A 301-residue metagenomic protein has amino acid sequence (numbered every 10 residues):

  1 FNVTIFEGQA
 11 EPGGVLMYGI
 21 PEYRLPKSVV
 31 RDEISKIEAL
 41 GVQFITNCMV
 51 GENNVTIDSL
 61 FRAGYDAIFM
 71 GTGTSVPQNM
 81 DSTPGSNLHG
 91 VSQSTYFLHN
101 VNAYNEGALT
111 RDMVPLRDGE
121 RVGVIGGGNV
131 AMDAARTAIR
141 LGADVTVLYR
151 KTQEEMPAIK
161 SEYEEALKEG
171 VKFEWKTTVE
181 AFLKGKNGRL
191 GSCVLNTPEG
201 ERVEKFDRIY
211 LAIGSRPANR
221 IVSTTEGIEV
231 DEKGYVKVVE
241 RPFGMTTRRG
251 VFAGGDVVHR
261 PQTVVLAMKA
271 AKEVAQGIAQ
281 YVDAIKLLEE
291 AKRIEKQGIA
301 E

Functional and structural regions predicted by a protein language model:
I5, Q9-A39, I45, A135-A181 (+1 more regions): Rossmann-like dinucleotide-binding cores of NAD(P)H-dependent redox enzymes
R31-S82, E180-V194, R208, R216-A218: Feature captures the FAD/FMN-dependent oxidoreductase FAD-binding
N47, D118-V122, K176, R248: Phosphate-coordination loops involved in phosphoryl transfer and adenosine-cofactor binding
I68-M70, Q93, V124, L211: Redox-cofactor binding/interface segments in oxidoreductases and associated redox assembly factors
N87-G119, R208-P261: FAD-site-proximal beta/loop scaffold in flavoenzymes
G107-G142: Rossmann-like NAD(P)H-binding beta-loop-alpha module
A134, G254-L288: A conserved FAD-binding loop/helix module that cradles the flavin
